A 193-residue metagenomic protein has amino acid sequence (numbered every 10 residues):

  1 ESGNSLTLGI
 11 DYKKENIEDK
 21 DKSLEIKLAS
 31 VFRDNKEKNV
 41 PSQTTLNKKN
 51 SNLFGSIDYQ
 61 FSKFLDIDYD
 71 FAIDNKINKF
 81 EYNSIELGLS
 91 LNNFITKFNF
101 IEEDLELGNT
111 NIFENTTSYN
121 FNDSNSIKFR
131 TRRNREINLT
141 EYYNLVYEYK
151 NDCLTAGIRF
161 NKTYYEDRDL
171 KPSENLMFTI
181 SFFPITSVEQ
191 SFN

Functional and structural regions predicted by a protein language model:
E1-N193: Outer-membrane beta-barrel translocator/pore domains, especially the C-terminal barrels of Gram-negative outer-membrane
